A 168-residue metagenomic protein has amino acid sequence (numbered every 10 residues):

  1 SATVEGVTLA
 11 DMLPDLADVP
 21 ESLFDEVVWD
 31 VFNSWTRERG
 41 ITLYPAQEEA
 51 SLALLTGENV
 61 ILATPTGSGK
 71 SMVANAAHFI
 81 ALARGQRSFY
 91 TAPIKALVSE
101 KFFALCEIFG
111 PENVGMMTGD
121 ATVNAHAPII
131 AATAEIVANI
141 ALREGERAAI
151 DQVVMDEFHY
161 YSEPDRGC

Functional and structural regions predicted by a protein language model:
S1-F24: Interdomain "pre-motor" coupling segment immediately N-terminal to P-loop NTPase/helicase cores
D25-W29: Onset of an N-terminal alpha helix
D30-T36, G40-C168: Conserved P-loop/Walker A NTP-binding site and adjacent catalytic elements of P-loop NTPases
